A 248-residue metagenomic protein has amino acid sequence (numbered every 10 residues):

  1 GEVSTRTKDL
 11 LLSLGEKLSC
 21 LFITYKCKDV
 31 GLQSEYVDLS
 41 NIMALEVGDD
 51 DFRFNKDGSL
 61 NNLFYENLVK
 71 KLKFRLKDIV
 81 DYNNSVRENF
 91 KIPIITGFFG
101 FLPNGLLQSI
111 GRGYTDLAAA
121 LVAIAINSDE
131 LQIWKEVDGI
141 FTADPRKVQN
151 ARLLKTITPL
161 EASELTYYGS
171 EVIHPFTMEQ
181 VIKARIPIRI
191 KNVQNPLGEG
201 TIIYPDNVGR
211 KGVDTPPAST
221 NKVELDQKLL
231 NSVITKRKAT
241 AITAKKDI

Functional and structural regions predicted by a protein language model:
G1-I173, M178: Nucleotide/pyrophosphate-binding catalytic subdomain
Y36-D38, I42-A44, F141, I190-D214: Terminal amphipathic helices with adjacent charged low-complexity linkers/tails
F90, R185, R237-A239: Sequence-level motif detector for i,i+2 pairs with an aromatic at +2
P93, Q108, I188, T201 (+1 more regions): A broad, low-specificity signal marking well-ordered, structured residues that form hydrophobic/aromatic
F99-G100, T115, D138-G139, N195-P196 (+3 more regions): Short, glycine-/Ser/Thr-/acidic-enriched flexible segments
H174, R185-N192: Acidic/polar loop patches that form or flank catalytic/metal-binding clefts of enzymes that bind anionic ligands
I202-I248: A conserved regulatory-domain signal marking ACT and ACT-like small-molecule sensing domains and adjacent regulatory
